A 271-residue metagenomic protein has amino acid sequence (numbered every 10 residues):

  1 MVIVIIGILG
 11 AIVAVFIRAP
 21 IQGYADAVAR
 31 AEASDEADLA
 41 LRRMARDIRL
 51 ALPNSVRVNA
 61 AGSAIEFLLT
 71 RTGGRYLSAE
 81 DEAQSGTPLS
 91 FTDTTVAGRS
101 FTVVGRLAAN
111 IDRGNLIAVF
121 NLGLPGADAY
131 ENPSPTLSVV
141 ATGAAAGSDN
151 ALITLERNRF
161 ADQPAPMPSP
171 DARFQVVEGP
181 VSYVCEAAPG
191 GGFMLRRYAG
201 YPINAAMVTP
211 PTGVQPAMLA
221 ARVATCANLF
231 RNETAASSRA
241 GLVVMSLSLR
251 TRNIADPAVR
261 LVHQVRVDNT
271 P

Functional and structural regions predicted by a protein language model:
M1-R49: Aliphatic-rich helix starts adjacent to a transmembrane/signal segment
G10-I12, V28-A29, R43-D47, A161-P164 (+2 more regions): A short linear-motif detector with a strong N-terminal bias
A11-V13, R30-D38, G147-T154, P210-V214 (+1 more regions): A generic short-segment signal for beta-strand/edge and adjacent turn/coil regions
I21-Y24, Q163, M245, H263: General secondary-structure edge motif
Q22-A25, S34, Q175-V177, A220 (+3 more regions): Generic, ordered loop/turn and secondary-structure boundary motif
V28-Y198: Extracytoplasmic beta-strand-rich oligomerization domains located immediately C-terminal to a leader/signal peptide
G73, A187-P271: Short linear sequence signals and composition-biased patches located at protein termini or domain-edge surfaces
